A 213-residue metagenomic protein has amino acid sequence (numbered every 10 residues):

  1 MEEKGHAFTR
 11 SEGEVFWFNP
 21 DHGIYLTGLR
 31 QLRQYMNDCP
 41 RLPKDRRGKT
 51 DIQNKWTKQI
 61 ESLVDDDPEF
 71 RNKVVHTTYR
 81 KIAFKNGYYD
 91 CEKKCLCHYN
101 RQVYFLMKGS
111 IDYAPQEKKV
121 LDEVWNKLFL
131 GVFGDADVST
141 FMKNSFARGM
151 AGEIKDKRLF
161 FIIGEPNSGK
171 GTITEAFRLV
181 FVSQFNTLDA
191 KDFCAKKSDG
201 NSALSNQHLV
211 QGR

Functional and structural regions predicted by a protein language model:
M1-G5: Intein-associated homing endonuclease modules of the LAGLIDADG/DOD-type, together with closely related HINT-family
H6-H22, L26-R30, H76, Y88-Q211: P-loop NTPase catalytic core of nucleic-acid-dependent motor ATPases
T9, K44-I52, V64-N72, D137-F141 (+1 more regions): Residue-level signal for secondary-structure boundary elements
F16-I52: Short, small/acidic-rich helices and loops at N termini and domain boundaries of DNA replication/processing enzymes
R33, N37-R41, T57, E61 (+2 more regions): Generic solvent-exposed, charged/amphipathic alpha-helical segments that serve as macromolecular interface scaffolds
K49-Y88: Extended, Lys/Arg-enriched charged tracts that mediate electrostatic binding to polyanionic substrates
